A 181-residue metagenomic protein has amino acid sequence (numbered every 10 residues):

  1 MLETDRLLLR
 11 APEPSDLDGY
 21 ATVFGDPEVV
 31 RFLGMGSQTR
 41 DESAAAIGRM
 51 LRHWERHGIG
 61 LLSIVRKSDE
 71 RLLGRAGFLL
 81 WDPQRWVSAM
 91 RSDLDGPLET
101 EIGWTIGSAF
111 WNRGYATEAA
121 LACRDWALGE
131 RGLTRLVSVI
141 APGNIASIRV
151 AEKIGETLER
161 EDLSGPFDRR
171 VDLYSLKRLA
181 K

Functional and structural regions predicted by a protein language model:
M1-F32, G48, L61-K181: Acyl-donor (CoA/ACP) binding surface of acyl/acetyltransferases
M35: Active-site beta->alpha N-cap acidic-glycine motif
T39-G58, K67: Active-site rim helix/loop that mediates acceptor-substrate recognition in acyltransferases
